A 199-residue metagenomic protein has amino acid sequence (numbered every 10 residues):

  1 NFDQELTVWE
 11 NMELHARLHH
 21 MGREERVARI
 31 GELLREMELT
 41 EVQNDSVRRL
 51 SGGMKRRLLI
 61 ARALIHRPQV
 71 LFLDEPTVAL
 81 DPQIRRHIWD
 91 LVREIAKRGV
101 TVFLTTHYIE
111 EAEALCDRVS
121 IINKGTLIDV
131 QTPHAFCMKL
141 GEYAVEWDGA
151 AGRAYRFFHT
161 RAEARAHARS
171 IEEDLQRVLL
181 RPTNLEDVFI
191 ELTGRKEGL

Functional and structural regions predicted by a protein language model:
E13, R17-H20, E24-V42: Conserved ABC ATPase "signature" region
S46-L50: Conserved ABC ATPase signature
I60: Hydrophobic anchor residue at the start of the ABC signature
R67: Conserved catalytic motifs of ABC-family nucleotide-binding domains
L71-D74: Catalytic Walker B motif of ABC-type/P-loop ATPase nucleotide-binding domains
H87-A164: ABC transporter nucleotide-binding domain
